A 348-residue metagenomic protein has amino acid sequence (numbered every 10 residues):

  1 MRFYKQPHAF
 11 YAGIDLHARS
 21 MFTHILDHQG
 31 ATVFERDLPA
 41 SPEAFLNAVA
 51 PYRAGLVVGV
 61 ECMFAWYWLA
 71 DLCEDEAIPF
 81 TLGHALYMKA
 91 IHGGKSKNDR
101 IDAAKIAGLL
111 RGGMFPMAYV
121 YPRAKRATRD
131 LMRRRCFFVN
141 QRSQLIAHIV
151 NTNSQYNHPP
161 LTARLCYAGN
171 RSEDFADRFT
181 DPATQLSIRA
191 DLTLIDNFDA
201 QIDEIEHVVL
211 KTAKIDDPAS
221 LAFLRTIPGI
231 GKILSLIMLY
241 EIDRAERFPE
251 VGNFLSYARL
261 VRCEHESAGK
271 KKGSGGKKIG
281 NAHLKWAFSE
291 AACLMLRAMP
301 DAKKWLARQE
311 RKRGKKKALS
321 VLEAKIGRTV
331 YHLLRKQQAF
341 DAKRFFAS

Functional and structural regions predicted by a protein language model:
R2-L26, I106, F138: Gly/Thr-rich phosphate-binding beta-strand-loop-beta motif of the actin/hexokinase/Hsp70
F22-P42: Short glycine-rich, Thr/Ser-proximal phosphate-binding strand/loop in the N-terminal lobe of ATP-dependent enzymes
A40-V57: Short, basic/hydrophobic alpha-helical segments
G55-M63, I106: Acidic beta-strand-to-loop metal/phosphate-binding motif
E74, F80-D130, E173, K270-H283: Short alpha-helix plus adjacent loop in nuclease-associated cores
G94, N98, A222-R225, K232-K315: Phosphate-backbone recognition surface of nucleic-acid-processing proteins
M132-F223, E323: Glycine-rich, often acidic, oxyanion-interacting loops/wings at catalytic, nucleic-acid, or phospho-protein interfaces
G269-K270, L306-S348: Low-complexity, acidic/Ser/Thr- and charged residue-rich accessory regions of DNA metabolism proteins
